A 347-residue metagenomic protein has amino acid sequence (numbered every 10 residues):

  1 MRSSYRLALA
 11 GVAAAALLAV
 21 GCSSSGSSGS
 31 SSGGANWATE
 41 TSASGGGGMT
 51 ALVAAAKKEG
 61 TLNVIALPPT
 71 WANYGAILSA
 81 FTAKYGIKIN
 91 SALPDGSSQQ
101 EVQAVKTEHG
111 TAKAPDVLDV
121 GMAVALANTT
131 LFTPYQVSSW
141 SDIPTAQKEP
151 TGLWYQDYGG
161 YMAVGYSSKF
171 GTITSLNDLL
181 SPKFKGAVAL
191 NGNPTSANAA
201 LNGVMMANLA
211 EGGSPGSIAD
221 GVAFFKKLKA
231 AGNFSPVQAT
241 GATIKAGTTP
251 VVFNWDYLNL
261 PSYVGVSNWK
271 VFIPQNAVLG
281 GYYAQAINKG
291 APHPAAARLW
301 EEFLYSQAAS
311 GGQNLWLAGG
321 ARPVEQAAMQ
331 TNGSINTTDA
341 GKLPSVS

Functional and structural regions predicted by a protein language model:
M1-V12: Bacterial N-terminal signal peptides that target proteins for export
A10-V20: Bacterial N-terminal signal peptides
A19-G33: Bacterial lipoprotein signal-peptidase II cleavage site
G47-K57, L67-K88: Short, polar/charged alpha-helical segment
N63-S79, N90-K106, A112-T248: Extracytoplasmic ligand-binding site segments that recognize negatively charged/polar headgroups
A123-A127, K245, T249-W269: A ligand-binding cleft/hinge motif common to bilobed small-molecule-binding domains
G159-Y161, V222-K227, N233, G265-K289 (+2 more regions): Periplasmic-binding protein-like
V278-L279, Y283, I287-V346: Mature extracytoplasmic/periplasmic domains
